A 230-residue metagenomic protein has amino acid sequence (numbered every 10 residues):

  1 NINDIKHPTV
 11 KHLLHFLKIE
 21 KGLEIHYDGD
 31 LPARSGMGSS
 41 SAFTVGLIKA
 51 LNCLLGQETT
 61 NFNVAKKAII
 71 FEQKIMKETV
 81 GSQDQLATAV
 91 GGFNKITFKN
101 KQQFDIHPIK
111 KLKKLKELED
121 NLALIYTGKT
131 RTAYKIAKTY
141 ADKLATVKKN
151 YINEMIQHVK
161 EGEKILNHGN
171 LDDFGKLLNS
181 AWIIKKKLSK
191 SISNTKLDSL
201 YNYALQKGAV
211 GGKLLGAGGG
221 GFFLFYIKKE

Functional and structural regions predicted by a protein language model:
N1-I19, D28, L51-T79, Q85-L214 (+1 more regions): C-terminal nucleotide
K21-A33: Glycine/charged-rich beta-loop-alpha catalytic/anionic-binding loops adjacent to active sites
H26-Y27, S40, G216: Helix-to-disorder regulatory junctions
L31, S41, K129: Short, flexible active-site-adjacent loop segments at beta-strand->alpha-helix junctions, enriched in small/polar
R34-M37, K186-K187: A generic structural signal for short coil/turn motifs at secondary-structure boundaries
G36, F222-L224: Short aromatic/hydrophobic contact patches that present stacked aromatics for nucleic-acid/ligand binding
M37-Q57: DPxDG-like acidic metal-binding loop motif
G218-G220: Glycine-rich nucleotide-binding loop
